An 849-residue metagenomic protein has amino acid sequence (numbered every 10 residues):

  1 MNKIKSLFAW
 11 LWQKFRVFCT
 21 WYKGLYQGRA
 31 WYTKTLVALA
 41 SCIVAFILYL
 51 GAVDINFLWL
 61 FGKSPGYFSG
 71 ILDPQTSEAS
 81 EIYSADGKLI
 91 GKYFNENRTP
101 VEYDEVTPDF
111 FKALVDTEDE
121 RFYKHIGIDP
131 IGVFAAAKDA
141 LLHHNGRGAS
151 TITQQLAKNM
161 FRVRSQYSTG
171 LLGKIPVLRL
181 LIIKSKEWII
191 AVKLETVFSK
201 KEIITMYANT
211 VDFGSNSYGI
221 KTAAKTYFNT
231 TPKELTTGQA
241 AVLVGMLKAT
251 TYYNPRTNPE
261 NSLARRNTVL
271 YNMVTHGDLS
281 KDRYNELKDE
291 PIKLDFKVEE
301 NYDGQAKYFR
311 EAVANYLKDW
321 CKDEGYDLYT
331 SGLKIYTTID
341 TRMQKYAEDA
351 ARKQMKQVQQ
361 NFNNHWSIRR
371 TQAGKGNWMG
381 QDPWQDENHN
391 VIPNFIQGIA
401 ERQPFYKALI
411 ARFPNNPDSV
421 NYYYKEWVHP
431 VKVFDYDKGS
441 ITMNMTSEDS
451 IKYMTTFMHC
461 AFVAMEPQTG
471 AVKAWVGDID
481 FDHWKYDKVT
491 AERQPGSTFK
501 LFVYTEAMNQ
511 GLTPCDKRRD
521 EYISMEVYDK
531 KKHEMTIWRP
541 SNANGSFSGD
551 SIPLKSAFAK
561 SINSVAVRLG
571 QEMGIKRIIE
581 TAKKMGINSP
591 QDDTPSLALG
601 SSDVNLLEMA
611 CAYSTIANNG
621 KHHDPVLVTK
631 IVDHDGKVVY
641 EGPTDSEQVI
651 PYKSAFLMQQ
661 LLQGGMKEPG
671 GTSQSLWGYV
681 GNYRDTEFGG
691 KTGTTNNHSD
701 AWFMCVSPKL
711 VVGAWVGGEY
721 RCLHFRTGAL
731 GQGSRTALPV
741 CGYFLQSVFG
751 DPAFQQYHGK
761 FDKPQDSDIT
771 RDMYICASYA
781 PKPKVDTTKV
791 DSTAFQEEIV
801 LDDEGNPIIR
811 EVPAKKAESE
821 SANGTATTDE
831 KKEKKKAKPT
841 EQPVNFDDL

Functional and structural regions predicted by a protein language model:
M1-Y83, R121, L141, V358: N-terminal type II signal-anchor transmembrane helix that functions as the membrane-insertion/stop-transfer segment
A9, T76-N285, Y302, Y308 (+6 more regions): Peptidoglycan glycan-strand catalytic modules in the bacterial/periplasmic cell-wall system
T99-D104, M454-C460, H483-F502, C515-R518 (+1 more regions): Short active-site loop at a secondary-structure junction that contains or immediately precedes the catalytic residue(s)
A113-V115, M273, A347, T469-G470 (+7 more regions): Active-site SXXK
Y123-V133, Y218-I220, S280-N285, M508-K532 (+2 more regions): Short, well-structured active-site flanking segments
L142-S168, K233, E299-Y308, L512-I578 (+3 more regions): Conserved catalytic neighborhood of penicillin-recognizing serine enzymes
N145, S280-T338, R342-D418: Non-catalytic structural connector segments
T337, T341-Q357, V391-E466, W475-V476 (+2 more regions): A penicillin-recognizing enzyme superfamily signal
